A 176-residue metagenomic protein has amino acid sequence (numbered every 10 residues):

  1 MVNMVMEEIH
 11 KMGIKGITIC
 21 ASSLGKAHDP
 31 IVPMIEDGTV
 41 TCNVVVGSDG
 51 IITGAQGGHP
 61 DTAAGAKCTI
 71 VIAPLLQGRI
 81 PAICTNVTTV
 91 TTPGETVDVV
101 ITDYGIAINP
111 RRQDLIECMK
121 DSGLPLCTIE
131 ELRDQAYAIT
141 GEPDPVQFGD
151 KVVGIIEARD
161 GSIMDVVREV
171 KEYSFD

Functional and structural regions predicted by a protein language model:
M1-D176: Conserved phosphate- and dinucleotide-binding cores of soluble alpha/beta proteins, encompassing both enzyme active
